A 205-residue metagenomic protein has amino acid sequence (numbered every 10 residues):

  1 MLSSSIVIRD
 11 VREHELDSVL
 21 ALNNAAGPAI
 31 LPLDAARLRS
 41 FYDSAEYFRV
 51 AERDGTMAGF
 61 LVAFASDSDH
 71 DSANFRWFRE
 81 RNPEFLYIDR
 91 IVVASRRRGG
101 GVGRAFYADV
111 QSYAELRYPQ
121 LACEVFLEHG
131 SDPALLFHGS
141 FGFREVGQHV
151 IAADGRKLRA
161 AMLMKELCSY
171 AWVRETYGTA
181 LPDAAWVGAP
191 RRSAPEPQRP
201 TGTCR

Functional and structural regions predicted by a protein language model:
I6-V19: A short beta-loop-alpha structural element at the N-terminal edge of CoA-dependent acyl/N-acetyltransferase catalytic
P28-D54, S68: Active-site rim helix/loop that mediates acceptor-substrate recognition in acyltransferases
V62-R90: Conserved acyl-donor/pantetheine-binding loop and adjacent beta-alpha core of acyl/acetyltransferases and related
D89-R98, F126-E128: A short, internal acetyl-CoA/4′-phosphopantetheine-binding micro-motif in the GNAT/acyltransferase core
V93, G99-S112: Conserved acetyl-CoA-binding loop-helix of GNAT-fold acetyltransferases
A114-L127: Conserved GNAT acetyl-CoA-binding A-motif
L127-G147: Conserved active-site alpha-helix within GNAT-family acetyltransferase domains
V150-R205: C-terminal "cap" of GNAT-fold acetyltransferases
